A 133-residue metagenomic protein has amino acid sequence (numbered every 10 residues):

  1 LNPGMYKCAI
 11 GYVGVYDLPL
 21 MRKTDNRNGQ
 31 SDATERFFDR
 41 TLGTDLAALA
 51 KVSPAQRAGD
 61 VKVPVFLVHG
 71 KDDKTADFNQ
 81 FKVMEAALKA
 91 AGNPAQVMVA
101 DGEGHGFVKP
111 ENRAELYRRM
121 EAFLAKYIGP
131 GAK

Functional and structural regions predicted by a protein language model:
L1-K133: Active-site-proximal cap/loop segments of hydrolase catalytic domains
